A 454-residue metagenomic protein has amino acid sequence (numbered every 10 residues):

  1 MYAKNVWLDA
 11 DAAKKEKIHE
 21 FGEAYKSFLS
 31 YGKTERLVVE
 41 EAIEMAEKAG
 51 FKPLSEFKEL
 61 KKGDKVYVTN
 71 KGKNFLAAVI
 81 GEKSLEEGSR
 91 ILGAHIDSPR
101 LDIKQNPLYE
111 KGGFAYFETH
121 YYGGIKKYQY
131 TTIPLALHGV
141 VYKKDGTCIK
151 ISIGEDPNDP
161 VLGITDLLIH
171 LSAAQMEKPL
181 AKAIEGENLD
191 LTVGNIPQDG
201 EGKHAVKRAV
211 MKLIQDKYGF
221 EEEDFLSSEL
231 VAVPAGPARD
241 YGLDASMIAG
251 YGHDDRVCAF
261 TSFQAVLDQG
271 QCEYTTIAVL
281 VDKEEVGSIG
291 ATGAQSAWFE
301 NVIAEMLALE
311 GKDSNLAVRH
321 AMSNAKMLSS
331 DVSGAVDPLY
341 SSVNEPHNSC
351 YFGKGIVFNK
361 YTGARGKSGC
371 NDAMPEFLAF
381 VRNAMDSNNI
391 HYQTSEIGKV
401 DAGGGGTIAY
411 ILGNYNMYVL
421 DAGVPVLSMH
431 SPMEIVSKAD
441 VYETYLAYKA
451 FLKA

Functional and structural regions predicted by a protein language model:
M1-A454: N-terminal hydrophobic/helix-forming segments and targeting peptides
